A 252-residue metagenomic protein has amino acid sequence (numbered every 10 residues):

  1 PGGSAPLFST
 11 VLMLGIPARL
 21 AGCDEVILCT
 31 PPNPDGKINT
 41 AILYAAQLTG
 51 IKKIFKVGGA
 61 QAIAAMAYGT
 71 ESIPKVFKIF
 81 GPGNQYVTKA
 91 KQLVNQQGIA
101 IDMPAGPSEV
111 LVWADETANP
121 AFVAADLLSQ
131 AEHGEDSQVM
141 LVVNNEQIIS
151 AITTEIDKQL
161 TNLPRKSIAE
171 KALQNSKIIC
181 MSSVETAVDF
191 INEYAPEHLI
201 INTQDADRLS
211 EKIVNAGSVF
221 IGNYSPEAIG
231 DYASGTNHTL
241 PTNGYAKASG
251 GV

Functional and structural regions predicted by a protein language model:
P1-I42: Conserved small-residue-rich beta-alpha loop and adjacent elements that most often cradle the phosphate/pyrophosphate
D24-L28, K52-F55, V76-F80, Q85 (+7 more regions): Structural motif
D24-N33, V139-E146, I152: Short internal beta-strands
N33-K37, V57-A65, A206: Short acidic loop-to-helix transition motifs that present clustered carboxylates
L48-Q138: Conserved NAD(P)+-binding/catalytic subdomain of aldehyde/semialdehyde dehydrogenases
H133, L141-A216: A glycine- and small/hydrophobic-rich beta-loop-beta segment that serves as a flexible "lid/hinge" or phosphate-binding
E193-V252: C-terminal core of ALDH-fold dehydrogenases
